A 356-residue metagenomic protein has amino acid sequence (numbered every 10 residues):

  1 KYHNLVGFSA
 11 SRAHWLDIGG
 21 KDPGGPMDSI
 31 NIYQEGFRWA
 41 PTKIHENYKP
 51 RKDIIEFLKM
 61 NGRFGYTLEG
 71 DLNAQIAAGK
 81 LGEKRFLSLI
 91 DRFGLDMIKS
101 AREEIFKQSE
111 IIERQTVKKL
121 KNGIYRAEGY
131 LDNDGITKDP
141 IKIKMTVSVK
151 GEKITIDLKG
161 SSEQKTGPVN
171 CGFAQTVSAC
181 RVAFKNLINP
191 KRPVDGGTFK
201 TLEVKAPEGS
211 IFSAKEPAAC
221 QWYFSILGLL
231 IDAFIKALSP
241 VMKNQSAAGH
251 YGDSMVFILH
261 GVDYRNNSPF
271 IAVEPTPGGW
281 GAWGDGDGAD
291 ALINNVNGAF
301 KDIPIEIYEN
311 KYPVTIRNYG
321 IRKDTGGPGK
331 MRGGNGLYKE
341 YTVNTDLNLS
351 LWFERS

Functional and structural regions predicted by a protein language model:
K1-S356: Glycine/proline-enriched, intrinsically flexible loops and inter-domain linkers
